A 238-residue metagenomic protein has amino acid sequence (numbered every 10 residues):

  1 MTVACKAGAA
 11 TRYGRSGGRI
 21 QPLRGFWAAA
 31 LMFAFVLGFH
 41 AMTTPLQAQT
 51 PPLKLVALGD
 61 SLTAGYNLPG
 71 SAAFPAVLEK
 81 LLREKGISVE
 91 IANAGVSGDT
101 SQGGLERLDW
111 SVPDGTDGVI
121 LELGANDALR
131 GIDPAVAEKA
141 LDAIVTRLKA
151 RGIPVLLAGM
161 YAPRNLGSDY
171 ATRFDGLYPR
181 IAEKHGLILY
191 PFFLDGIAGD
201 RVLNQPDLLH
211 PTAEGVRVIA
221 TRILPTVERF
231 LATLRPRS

Functional and structural regions predicted by a protein language model:
M1-L23: N-terminal secretory signal peptides that target proteins for export/translocation
C5, G14, F35, K85 (+1 more regions): Domain-start "cap" segments at the beginnings of catalytic or binding domains
A28-A41: Bacterial N-terminal signal peptides
H40-A48: Signal peptide processing junction and immediate N-terminal pro/mature segment of secreted/exported proteins
Q47-S97, R107-G115: Serine-esterase "nucleophile elbow" of acetyl-processing enzymes
T50, V77, E84-I87, G103-S238: Alpha-helical cap/lid subdomain in secreted, periplasmic, or secretory-pathway luminal O-acyl-processing enzymes
G98-Q102: N-terminal helical cap/lid subdomain that shapes the substrate entry/recognition surface in HAD-like hydrolases
